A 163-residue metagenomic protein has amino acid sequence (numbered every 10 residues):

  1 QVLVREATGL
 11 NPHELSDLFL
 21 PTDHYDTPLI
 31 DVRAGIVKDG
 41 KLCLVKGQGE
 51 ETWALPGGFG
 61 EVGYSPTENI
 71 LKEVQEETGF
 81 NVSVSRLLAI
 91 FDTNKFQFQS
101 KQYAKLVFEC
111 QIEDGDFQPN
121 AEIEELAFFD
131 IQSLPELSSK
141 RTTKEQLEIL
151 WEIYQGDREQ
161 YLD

Functional and structural regions predicted by a protein language model:
Q1-R33: Acidic, metal-coordinating catalytic segment for phosphate/diphosphate chemistry, firing primarily on the Nudix
L18-T22, I90-F96: Short, solvent-exposed loop/turn elements at beta->coil junctions and helix N-caps that rim active or binding pockets
T27-D31, V37, E50, Y103-K105: Short connector loops at helix/strand junctions that flank enzyme active sites, especially segments positioning acidic
A34, W53, S83-R86: Histidine/lysine/aspartate-rich catalytic loop segments that bind and position anionic ligands
V37, L88-A89: Conserved positions in beta-strands of structured domains
V37-E76: Conserved Nudix-box catalytic region and its N-terminal flanking loop in Nudix hydrolases and closely related
G60-V84, D92-L150, R158, L162-D163: Unchanged
Q155: Aromatic-lined ligand-binding clefts that engage carbohydrates, nucleic acids, or primary amines
